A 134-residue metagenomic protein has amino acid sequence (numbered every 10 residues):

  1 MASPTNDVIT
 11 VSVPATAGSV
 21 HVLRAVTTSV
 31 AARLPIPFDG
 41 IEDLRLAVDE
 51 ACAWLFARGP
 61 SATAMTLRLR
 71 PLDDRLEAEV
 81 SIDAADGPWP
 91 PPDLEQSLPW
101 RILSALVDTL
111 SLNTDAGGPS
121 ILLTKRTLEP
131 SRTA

Functional and structural regions predicted by a protein language model:
M1-L46, A134: Bergerat-fold GHKL ATPase/HATPase_c domain
M1-T10, W54-A134: Conserved beta-strand-loop-beta-strand hairpin that lines the nucleotide-binding pocket of ATP/GTP-utilizing enzymes
F38-S61: Conserved ATP-binding N-box helix of the HATPase_c
